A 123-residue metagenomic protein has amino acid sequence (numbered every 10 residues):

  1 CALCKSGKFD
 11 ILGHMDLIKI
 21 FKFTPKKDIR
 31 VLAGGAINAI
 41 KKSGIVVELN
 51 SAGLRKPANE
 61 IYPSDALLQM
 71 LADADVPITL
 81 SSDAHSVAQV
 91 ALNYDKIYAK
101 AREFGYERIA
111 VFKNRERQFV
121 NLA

Functional and structural regions predicted by a protein language model:
C1-P25: Hydrophobic, aromatic-enriched interface-forming segments
K19, T24-A123: Charged catalytic cores and adjacent phosphate/nucleic-acid-binding surfaces used for phosphate/nucleic-acid chemistry
